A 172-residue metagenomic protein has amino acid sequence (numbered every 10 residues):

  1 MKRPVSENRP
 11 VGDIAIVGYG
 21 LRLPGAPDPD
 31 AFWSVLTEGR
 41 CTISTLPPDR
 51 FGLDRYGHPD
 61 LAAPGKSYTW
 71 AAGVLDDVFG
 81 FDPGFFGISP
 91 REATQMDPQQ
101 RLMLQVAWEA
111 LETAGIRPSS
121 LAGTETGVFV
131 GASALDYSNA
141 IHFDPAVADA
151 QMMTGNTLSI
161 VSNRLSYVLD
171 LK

Functional and structural regions predicted by a protein language model:
M1-E92, Q100, L104, E109-E112: ACP-dependent fatty acid/polyketide chain-elongation machinery
P4, N8-V11, L75-P83, A132-A134 (+2 more regions): Conserved catalytic cysteine-centered active-site region of acyl-thioester-dependent Claisen-condensing enzymes
A26-D30, A134, S138-A146: Short acidic, glycine/serine/threonine-rich loops at helix termini
L36, A107, V128, N163-L165: Buried hydrophobic positions in well-ordered alpha/beta secondary-structure cores of metabolic enzymes
S89-P90, F143-D149, L169-K172: Glycine/charged-rich beta-loop-alpha catalytic/anionic-binding loops adjacent to active sites
A93-Q99, P118-L121, A150: Conserved, non-catalytic sequence blocks in retroelement Pol enzymes and Pol-derived host proteins
E109-G123: Surface-exposed helix-capping loop/turn segments at secondary-structure junctions
A122-V130: Short glycine-rich phosphate-binding loop at a beta-alpha junction
